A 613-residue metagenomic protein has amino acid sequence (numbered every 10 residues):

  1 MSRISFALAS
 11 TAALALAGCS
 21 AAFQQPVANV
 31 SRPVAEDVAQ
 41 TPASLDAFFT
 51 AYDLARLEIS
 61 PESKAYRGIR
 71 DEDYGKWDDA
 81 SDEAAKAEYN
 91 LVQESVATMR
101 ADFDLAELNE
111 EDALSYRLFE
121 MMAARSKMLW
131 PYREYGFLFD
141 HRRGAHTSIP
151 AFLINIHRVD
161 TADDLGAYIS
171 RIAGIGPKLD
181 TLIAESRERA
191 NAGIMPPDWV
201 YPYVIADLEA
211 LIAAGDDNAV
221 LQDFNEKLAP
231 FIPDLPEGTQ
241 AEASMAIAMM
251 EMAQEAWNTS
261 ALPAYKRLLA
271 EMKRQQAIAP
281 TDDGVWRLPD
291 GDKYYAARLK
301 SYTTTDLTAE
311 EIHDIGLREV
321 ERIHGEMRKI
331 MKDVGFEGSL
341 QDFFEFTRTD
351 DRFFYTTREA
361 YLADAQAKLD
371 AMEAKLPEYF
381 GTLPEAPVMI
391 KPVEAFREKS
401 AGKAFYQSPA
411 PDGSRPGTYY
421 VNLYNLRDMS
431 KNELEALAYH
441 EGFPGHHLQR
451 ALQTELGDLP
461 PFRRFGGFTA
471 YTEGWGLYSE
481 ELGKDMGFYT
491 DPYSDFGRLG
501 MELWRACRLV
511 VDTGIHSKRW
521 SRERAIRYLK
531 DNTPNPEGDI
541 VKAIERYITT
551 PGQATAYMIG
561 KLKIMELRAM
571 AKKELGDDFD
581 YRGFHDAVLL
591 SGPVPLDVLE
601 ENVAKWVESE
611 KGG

Functional and structural regions predicted by a protein language model:
M1-S20: Gram-negative bacterial Sec-dependent N-terminal signal peptides
S20-G613: N-terminal maturation segment of proteins
